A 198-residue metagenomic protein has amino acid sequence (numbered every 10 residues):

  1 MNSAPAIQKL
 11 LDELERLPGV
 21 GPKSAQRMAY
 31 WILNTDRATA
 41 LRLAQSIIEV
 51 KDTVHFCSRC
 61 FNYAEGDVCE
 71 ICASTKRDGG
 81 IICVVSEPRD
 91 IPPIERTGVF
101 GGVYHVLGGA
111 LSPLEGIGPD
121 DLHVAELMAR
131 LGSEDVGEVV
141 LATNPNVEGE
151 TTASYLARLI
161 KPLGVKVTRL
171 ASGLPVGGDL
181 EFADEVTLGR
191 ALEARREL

Functional and structural regions predicted by a protein language model:
N2, T35, T39, E115-P119 (+2 more regions): Catalytic cores of large soluble enzymes that bind and process phosphate-bearing ligands
N2-Q8, R16, Q26-I91: Cys/His-rich Zn2+-binding cysteine-cluster or related metal-binding knuckle/ribbon modules and their
Q8-D12, Q26-Y30, L41, Q45 (+6 more regions): Solvent-exposed alpha-helical segments within well-ordered globular domains of core cellular machineries
E13, L17, T35, V50-T53 (+10 more regions): Conserved, well-folded catalytic cores of nucleic-acid-processing and energy-transducing macromolecular machines
A25, S74-T143: Extended interfacial segments that mediate partner engagement and assembly in macromolecular machines
R27-M28, R42, H55, D67 (+7 more regions): Residue-level signal for pocket-adjacent positions within structured domains
M128-V140, N144-L198: Long C-terminal interaction/binding lobes of large macromolecular proteins
